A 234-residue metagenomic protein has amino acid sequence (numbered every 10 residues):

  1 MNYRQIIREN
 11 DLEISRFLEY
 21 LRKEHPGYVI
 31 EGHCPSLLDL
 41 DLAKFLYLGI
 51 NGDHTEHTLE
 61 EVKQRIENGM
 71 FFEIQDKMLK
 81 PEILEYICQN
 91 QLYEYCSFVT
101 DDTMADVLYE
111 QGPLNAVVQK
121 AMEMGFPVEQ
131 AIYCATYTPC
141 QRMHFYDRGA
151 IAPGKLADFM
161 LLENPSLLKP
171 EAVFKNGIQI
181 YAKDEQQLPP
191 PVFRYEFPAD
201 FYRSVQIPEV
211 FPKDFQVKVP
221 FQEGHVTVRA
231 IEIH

Functional and structural regions predicted by a protein language model:
M1, Q5-I74, M78-F98, G112-E123 (+1 more regions): Histidine/acidic residue-rich metal-binding segments in metalloenzymes
Y3-I6, L37-L42, V62, K80-E82 (+5 more regions): Flexible loop/turn segments at secondary-structure boundaries
D101: Active-site glycine-centered loops adjacent to acidic/histidine catalytic or metal-binding residues that shape
Y109-N115, Q119-E123, E129, A135-H234: Active-site microenvironment of metallo-dependent hydrolases
